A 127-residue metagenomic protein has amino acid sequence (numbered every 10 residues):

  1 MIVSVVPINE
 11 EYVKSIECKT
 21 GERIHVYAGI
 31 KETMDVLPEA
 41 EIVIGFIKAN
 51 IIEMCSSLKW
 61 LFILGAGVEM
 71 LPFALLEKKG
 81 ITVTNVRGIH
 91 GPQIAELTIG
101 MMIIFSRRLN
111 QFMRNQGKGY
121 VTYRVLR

Functional and structural regions predicted by a protein language model:
M1-T84: An N-terminal-biased, well-structured beta-alpha scaffold segment characteristic of Rossmann-like dinucleotide-binding
I81, R87-R127: Phosphate-binding beta-alpha-beta segment of Rossmann-like dinucleotide-binding domains, i.e., the NAD(P)
